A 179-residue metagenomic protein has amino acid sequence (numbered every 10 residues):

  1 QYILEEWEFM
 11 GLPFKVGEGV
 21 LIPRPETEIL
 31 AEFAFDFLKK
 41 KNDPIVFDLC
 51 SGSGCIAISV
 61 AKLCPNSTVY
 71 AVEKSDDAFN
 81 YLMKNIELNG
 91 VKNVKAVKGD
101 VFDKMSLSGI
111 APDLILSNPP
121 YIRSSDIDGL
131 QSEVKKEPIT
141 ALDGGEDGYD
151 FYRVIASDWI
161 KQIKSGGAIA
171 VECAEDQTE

Functional and structural regions predicted by a protein language model:
Q1-F37: Conserved AdoMet
P23, G52, G148: Short glycine/threonine-rich catalytic loop with a Thr-x-Gly-x-Asp
P23-P25, P119-P120, P138, S165: Proline-centered helix-kink/hinge sites
I29-I127, D176: Conserved SAM/SAH cofactor-binding pocket of Class I
D48, A71, G144, A170-V171: Conserved SAM-binding loop
P120-F151: Mobile active-site "lid"/loop adjacent to the S-adenosyl-L-methionine
E146-E179: Conserved Class I SAM-dependent methyltransferase catalytic core
